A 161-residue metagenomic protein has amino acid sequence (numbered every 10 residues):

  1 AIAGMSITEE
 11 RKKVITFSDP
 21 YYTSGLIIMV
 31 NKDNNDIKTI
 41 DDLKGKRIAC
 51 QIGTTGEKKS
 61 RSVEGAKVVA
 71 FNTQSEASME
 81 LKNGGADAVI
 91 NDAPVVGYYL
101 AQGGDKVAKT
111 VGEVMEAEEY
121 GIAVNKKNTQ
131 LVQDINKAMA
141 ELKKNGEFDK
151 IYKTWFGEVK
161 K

Functional and structural regions predicted by a protein language model:
A1, M29, R47-A49, V89 (+1 more regions): Short, well-ordered beta-strand segments
A1-D42, E113-V114: Acidic, polar ligand-binding/catalytic clefts
G4-V14, K59-S62, K82, D87-A117: A ligand-binding cleft/hinge motif common to bilobed small-molecule-binding domains
T23-V30, A93, G97-A140, E158-K161: Periplasmic-binding protein-like
S24-S78, A93-G97, T129, D134: Bilobed "Venus flytrap"/periplasmic-binding protein-like clamshell domains and structurally analogous long
R47, G84-A88, G146: Conserved functional loop/turn residues at catalytic and ligand-binding sites
T55-V69, V107-V111, D134-K161: Ligand-binding clefts/hinges and TM-proximal coupling segments of bilobed small-molecule sensing domains
N72-E76, M115, W155: Short beta->alpha linker loops
